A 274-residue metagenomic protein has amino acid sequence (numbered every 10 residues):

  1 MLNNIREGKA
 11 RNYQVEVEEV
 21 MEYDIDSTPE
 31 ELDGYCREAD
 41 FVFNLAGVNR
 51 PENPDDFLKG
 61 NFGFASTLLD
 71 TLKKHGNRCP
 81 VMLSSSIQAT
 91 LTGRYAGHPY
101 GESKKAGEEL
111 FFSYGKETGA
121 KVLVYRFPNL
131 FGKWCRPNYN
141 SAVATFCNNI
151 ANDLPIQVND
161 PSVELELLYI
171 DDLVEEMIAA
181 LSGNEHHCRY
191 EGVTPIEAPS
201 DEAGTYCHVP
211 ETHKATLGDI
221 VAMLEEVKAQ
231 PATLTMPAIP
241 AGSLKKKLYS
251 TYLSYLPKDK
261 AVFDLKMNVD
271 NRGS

Functional and structural regions predicted by a protein language model:
N4-G34: Adenosine-cofactor binding site in Rossmann-like domains, unifying the SAM/SAH pocket of S-adenosylmethionine-dependent
V17, E109-W134, L154-V163: Conserved beta-loop-beta element that borders a ligand/cofactor-binding pocket
S27-F62, T67, T71-H75, Q88-Y95: NAD(P)H-binding glycine-rich loop region in Rossmannoid oxidoreductase-like domains and their noncatalytic homologs
S66-E108, G115-T118, V122-Y125: Conserved Rossmann-fold NAD(P)-dependent oxidoreductase catalytic core, especially the SDR/UDP-sugar
G97, P128-N138, D160-L168, Y206-H213: Glycine-rich "substrate-gating" loop/helix at the edge of Rossmann-like oxidoreductase active sites
P137-T145, S162-S182, H187-R189: Substrate-positioning beta->alpha
T145-L168, C188, P199-V209: A conserved pocket-lining segment of Rossmann-fold NAD(P)-dependent short-chain dehydrogenase/reductase
A179-N271: Mid/C-terminal beta-alpha module of Rossmann-like enzyme folds, strongest in SDR-family dehydrogenases/epimerases
